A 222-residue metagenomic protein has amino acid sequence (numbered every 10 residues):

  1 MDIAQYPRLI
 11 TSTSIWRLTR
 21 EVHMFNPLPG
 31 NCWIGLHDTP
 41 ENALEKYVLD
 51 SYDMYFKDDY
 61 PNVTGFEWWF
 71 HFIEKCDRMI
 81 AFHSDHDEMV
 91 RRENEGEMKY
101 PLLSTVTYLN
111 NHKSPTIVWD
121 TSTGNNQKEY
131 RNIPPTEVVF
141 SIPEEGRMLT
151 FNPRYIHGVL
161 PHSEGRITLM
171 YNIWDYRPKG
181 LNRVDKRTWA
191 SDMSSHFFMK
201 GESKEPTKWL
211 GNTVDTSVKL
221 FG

Functional and structural regions predicted by a protein language model:
M1-L149, R154-G222: Fe(II)/2-oxoglutarate oxygenase catalytic core
